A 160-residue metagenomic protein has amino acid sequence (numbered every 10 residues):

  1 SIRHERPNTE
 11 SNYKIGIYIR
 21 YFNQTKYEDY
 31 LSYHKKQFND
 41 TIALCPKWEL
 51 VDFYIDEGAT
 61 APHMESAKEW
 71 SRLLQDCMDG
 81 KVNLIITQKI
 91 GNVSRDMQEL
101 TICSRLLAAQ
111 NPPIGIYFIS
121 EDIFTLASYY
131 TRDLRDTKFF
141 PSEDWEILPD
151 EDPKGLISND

Functional and structural regions predicted by a protein language model:
S1-D160: Short, structured surface patches at the beginning of a domain
